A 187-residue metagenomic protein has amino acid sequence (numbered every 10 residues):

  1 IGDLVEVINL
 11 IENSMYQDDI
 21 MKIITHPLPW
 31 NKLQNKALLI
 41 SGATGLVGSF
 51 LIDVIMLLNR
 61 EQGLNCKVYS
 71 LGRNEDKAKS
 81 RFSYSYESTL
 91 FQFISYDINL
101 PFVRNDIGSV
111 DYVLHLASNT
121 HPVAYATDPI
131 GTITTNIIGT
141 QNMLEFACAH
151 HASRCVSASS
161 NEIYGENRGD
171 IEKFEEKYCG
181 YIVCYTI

Functional and structural regions predicted by a protein language model:
G2-Y112: N-terminal Rossmann/SDR dinucleotide-binding element
K32, A117, H121-V123, E176-V183: Short glycine/proline-rich turn/loop motifs
N35, S80, A126-T127, T134 (+1 more regions): Phosphate-coordinating loops and pocket residues in cytosolic domains that bind phosphorylated ligands
S41, L71, V113-N119, C155-N161: SDR active-site strand-loop-helix element
G48, F102, V123, G165-E166 (+1 more regions): Glycine/Thr-rich phosphate-binding loops of Rossmann-like dinucleotide-binding domains
L51-D53, F82-S83, A126-D128, R168-D170: Short amphipathic alpha-helical segments
S95-T135: NAD(P)H-binding glycine-rich loop region in Rossmannoid oxidoreductase-like domains and their noncatalytic homologs
Q141-T186: Conserved Rossmann-fold NAD(P)-dependent oxidoreductase catalytic core, especially the SDR/UDP-sugar
